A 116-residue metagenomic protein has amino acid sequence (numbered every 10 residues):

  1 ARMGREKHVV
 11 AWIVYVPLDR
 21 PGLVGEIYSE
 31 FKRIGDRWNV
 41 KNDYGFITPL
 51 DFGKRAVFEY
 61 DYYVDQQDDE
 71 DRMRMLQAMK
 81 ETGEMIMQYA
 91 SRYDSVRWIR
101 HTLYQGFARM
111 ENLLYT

Functional and structural regions predicted by a protein language model:
A1-T116: Conserved glycine-rich FAD pyrophosphate-binding loop
